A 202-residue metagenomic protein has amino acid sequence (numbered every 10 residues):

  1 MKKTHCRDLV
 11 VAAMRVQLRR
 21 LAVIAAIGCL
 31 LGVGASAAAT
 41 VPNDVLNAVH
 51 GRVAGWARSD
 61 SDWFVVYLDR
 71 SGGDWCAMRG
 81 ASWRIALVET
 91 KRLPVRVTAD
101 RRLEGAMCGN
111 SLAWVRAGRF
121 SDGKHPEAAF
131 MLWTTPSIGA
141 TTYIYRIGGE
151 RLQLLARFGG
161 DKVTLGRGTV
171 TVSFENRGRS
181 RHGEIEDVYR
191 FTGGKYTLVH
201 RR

Functional and structural regions predicted by a protein language model:
T4-V23: Bacterial N-terminal signal peptides that target proteins for export
A22-G32: Bacterial N-terminal signal peptides
G34-A57, R70-W75, I147-R202: Acidic, small-residue rich beta-repeat scaffolds with periodic aromatic anchors
A35-L112, R202: Terminal domain-start segments
R58-L68, R119-W133, G168-V172: Acidic/hydrophobic-patterned starts of short beta strands in beta-sheet-rich repeat architectures
C76-R84, S137-Y143, S180-D187: Structural motif
W114-A156: Long, charged/polar, surface-exposed segments that mediate recognition or autoinhibition
